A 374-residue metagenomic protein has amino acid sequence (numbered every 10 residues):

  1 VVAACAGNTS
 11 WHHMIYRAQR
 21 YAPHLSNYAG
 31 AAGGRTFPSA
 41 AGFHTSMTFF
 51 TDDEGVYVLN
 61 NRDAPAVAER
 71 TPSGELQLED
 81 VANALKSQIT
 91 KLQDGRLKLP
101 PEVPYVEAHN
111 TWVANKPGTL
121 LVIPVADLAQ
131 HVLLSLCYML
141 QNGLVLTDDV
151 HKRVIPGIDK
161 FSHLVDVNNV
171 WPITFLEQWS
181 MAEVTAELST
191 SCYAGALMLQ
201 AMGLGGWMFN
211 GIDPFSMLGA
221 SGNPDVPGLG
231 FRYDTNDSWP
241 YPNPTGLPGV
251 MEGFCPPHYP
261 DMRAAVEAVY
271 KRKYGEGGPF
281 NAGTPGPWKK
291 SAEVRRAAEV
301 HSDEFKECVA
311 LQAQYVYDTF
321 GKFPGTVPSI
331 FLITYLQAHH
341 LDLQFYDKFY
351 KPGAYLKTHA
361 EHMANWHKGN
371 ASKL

Functional and structural regions predicted by a protein language model:
V1-L374: Acidic, surface-exposed loops and disordered segments
